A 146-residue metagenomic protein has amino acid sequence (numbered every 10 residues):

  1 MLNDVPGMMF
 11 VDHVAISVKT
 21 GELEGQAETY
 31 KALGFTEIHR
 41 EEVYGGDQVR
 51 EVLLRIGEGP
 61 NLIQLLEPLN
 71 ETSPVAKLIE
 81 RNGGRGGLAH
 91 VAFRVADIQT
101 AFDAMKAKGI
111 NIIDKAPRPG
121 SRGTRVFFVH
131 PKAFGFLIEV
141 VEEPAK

Functional and structural regions predicted by a protein language model:
M1-E28, G86-F93, P144-K146: N-terminal beta-strand motif that seeds the catalytic metal site of vicinal oxygen chelate
L2-G7, R50-R55, N61-L66, F93 (+1 more regions): Vicinal oxygen chelate
D12, I38-H39, Y44-Q48, N70-G83 (+3 more regions): A cross-kingdom feature marking solvent-exposed beta-strand/loop segments within repeated, beta-rich binding/scaffold
Q26-K31, M105: Conserved active-site tyrosine of GNAT-family acetyltransferases
K31-G57: Acidic (E/D-rich), amphipathic helical modules within compact regulatory domains
I63-D103: Ampipathic, surface-exposed secondary-structure segments
